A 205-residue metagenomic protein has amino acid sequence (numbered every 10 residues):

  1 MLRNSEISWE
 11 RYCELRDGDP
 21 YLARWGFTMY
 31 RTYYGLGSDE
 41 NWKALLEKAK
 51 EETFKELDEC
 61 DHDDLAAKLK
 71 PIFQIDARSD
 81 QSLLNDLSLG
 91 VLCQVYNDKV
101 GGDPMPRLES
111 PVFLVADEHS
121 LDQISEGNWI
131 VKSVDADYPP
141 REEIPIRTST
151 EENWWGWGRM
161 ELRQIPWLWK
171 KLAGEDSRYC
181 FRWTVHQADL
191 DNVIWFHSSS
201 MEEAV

Functional and structural regions predicted by a protein language model:
M1-W155: Extended, charge-biased low-complexity segments that typically form long amphipathic alpha-helices/coiled-coils
P139-V205: Acidic, proline/glycine-rich low-complexity IDRs
